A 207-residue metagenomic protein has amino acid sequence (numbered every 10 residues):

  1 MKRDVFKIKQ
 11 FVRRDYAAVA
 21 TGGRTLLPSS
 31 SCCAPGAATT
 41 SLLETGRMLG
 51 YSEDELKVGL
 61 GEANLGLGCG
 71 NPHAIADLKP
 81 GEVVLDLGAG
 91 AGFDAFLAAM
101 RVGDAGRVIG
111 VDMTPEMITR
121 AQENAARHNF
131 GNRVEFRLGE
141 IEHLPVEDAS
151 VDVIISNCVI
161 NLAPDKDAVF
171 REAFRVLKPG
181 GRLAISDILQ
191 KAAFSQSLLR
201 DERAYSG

Functional and structural regions predicted by a protein language model:
M1-T45: N-terminal auxiliary segments of SAM/dcSAM-dependent transferases
A37-V83, D94-R101: Conserved alpha-helix/loop element of class I SAM-dependent methyltransferases that forms part of the SAM/SAH-binding
P80, N132, E142-V153: A short acidic, Gly/Pro-enriched loop at the edge of an enzyme's catalytic core that lines a small-molecule cofactor
V84, I154-I155: Hydrophobic beta-strand segment of the Class I
M100, D167-R182: A short glycine-rich, Lys/Arg-flanked "PGG" loop and its adjoining helix->strand segment in the class I
T114-E116: Conserved SAM/SAH-binding beta-strand->alpha-helix loop
A121-Q122: Conserved SAM-binding loop
L189-G207: Short, glycine-/aromatic-enriched active-site segment of Class I SAM-dependent methyltransferases
